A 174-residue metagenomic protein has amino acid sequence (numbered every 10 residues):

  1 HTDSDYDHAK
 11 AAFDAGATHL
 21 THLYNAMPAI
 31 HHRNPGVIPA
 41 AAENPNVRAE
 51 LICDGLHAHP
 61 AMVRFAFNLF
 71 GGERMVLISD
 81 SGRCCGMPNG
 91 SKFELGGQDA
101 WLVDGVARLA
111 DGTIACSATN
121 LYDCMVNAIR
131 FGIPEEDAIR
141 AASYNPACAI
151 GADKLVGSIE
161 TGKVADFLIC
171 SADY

Functional and structural regions predicted by a protein language model:
H1-P35, C84-G86: Histidine/acidic-residue-rich, glycine-tolerant segments that coordinate divalent metal ions
S4, R33, A58-M62, A141 (+1 more regions): Short, conserved clusters of charged catalytic residues that mark active-site and nucleotide-handling motifs
D7-H8, I30-H31, H59-P60, P146 (+1 more regions): Short secondary-structure boundary/hinge segments and terminal tails
D7-H8, V37, M62, G157: Short acidic active-site motifs
A9-D14, V63-E73: Short amphipathic alpha-helices and their capping/turn segments at secondary-structure boundaries
G36-L51, G55, F67-C170: His/Asp/Glu-enriched, well-ordered alpha-helical/loop segment that forms or immediately abuts the divalent-metal
